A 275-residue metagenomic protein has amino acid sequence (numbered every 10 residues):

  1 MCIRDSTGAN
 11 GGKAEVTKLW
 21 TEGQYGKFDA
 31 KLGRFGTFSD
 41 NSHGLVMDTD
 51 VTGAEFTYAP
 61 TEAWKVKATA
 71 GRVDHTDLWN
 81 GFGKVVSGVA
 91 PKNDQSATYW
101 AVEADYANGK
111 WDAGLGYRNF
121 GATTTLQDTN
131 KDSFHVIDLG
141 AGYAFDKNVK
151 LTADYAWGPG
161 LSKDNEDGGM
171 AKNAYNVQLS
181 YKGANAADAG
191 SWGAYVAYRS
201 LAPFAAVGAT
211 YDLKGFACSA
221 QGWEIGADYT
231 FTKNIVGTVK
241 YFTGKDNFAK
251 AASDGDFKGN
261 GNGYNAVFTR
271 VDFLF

Functional and structural regions predicted by a protein language model:
M1-D5: Conserved small/polar residues in nucleotide/adenosyl-binding loops
S6-G11, Q24, D29, G88 (+3 more regions): Outer-membrane beta-barrel pore domains
G12-V16, M47-D50: Extracellular beta-strand-rich solenoid/capping regions of secreted or surface-exposed proteins that bind or remodel
L32, F56, V196: Conserved, mostly hydrophobic/aromatic
R34-G36, T243: A mature extracytoplasmic/lumenal domain signature
G36-S39, D74-H75: Solvent-exposed loop/turn segments at secondary-structure junctions within structured extracellular/periplasmic domains
G44-G142: Aromatic- and glycine-enriched pocket-lining scaffold segments that form the walls of small-molecule binding clefts
